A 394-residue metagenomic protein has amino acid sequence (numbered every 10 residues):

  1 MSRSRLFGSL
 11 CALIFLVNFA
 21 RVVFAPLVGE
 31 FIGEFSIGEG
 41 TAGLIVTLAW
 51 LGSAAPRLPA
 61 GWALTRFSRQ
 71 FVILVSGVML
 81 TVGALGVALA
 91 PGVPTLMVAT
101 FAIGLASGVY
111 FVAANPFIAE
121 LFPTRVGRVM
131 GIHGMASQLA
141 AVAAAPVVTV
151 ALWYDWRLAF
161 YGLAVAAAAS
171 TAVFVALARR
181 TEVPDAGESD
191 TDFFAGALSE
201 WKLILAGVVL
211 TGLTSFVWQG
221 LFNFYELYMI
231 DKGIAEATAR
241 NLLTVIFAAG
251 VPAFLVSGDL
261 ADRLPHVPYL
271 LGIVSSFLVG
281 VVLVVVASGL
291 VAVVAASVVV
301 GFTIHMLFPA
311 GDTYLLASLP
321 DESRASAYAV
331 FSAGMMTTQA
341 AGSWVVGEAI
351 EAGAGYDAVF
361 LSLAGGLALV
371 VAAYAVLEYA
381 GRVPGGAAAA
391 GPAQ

Functional and structural regions predicted by a protein language model:
A25, W201-F254, G258: Extracytoplasmic gate region of multi-pass secondary transporters
S36, S68, G86-P94, A106 (+3 more regions): Helix-breaking motifs and short loop linkers at transmembrane-helix boundaries and internal kinks in secondary membrane
P56-S68, A253-P265, E351: Helix-to-loop junctions at the C-terminal end of transmembrane segments in multipass secondary transporters
F71-G86, P268-L283: Structural signature of the two symmetry-related core transmembrane helices
M97-L139: Cytoplasmic helix-loop-helix junction between adjacent transmembrane helices in 12-TM secondary transporters
T124, I132-R179: Helix-loop-helix hairpin linking two adjacent transmembrane segments in secondary transporters
L152-V165, G347-L367: A membrane-interface helix-boundary motif in multi-pass transporters
S318-A354, L363: A late C-terminal transmembrane helix in Major Facilitator Superfamily
